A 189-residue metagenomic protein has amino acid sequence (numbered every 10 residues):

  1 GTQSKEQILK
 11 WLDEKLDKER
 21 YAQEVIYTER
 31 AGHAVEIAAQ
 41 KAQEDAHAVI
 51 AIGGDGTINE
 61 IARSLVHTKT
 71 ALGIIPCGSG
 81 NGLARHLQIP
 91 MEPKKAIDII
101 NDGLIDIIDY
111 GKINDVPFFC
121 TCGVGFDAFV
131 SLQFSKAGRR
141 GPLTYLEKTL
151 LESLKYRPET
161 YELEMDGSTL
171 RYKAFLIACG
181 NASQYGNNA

Functional and structural regions predicted by a protein language model:
G1-V49, S168-T169: ATP/NTP phosphate-donor binding region
K10, E14, A39, R63-H67 (+2 more regions): Short, well-ordered alpha-helices that flank and scaffold nucleotide-derived cofactor binding pockets
D17, A39-Q43, V66, I105 (+1 more regions): Residue-level signal for alpha-helix termini/capping positions
A34, G56-I61, G82: Short glycine/serine/threonine-rich phosphate/pyrophosphate-binding segments that cradle anionic phosphate groups
I52-G54, C77: Glycine-rich beta-strand-to-loop/alpha-helix junction loops that act as flexible
E60-A62, A84-H86, N188-A189: Short glycine-/acidic-enriched loop or helix-start segments at secondary-structure transitions that form or flank
H67-A71, I75-C179: Catalytic core of DAGKc-family lipid kinases
A178-A189: Internal helical hairpin/lid segments
